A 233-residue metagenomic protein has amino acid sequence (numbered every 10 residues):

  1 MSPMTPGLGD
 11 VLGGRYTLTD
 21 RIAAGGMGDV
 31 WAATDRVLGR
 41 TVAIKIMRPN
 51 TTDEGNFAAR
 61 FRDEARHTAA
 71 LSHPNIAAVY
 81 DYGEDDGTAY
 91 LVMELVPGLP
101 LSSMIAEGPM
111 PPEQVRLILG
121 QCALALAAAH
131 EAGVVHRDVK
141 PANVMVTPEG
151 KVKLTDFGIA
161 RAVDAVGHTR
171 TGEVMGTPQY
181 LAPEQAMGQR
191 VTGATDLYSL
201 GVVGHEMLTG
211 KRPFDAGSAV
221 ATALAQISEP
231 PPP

Functional and structural regions predicted by a protein language model:
L18-G25, V30: Protein kinase glycine-rich loop
I46-A70: AlphaC helix of the eukaryotic protein kinase fold
Y82: Activation-segment/catalytic-loop signature of the eukaryotic protein kinase fold
D86-P100, M104, G108: Conserved short submotifs of the Hanks-type protein kinase catalytic core that shape the nucleotide-binding pocket
I118-L119: Activation segment signature within eukaryotic-like protein kinase domains
A123-V134: Protein kinase catalytic-loop region centered on the HRD/HxD motif
T209-P213: Structural helix C-cap motif within protein kinase domains
